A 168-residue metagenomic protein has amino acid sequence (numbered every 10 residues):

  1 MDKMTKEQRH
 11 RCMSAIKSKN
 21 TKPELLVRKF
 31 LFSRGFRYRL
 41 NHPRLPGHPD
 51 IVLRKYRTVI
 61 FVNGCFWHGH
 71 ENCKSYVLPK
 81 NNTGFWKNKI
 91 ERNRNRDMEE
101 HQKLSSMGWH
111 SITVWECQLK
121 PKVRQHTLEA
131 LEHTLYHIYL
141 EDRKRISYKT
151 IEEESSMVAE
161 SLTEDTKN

Functional and structural regions predicted by a protein language model:
M1-T113, C117-N168: Nucleic-acid endo/exonuclease domains
